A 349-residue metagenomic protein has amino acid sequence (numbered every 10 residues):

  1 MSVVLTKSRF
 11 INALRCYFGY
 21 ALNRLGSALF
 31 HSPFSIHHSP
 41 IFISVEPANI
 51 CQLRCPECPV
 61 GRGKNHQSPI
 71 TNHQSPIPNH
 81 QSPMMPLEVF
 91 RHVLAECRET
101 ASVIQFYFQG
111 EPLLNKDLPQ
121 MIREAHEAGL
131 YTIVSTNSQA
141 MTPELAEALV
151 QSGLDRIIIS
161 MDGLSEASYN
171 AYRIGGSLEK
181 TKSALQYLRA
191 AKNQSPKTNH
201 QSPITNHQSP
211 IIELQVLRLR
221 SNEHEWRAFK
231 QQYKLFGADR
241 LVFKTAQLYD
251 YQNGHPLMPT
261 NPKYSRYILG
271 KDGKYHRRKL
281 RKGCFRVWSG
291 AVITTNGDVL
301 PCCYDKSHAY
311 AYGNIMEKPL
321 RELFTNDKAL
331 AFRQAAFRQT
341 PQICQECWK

Functional and structural regions predicted by a protein language model:
M1, A21, L29-I41, H66-S82 (+1 more regions): Short, basic, low-complexity termini and linkers enriched in Ser/Thr/Gly/Pro that act as targeting/leader peptides
M1-P69, Y264-D272, H276-R278, G290 (+3 more regions): N-terminal pre-core extensions flanking Radical SAM catalytic domains
I50, G63-K64, P112, Q139-A140 (+7 more regions): Short, solvent-exposed loop/turn segments at secondary-structure junctions
R62-P69, S82, K306-G313: Iron-sulfur (Fe-S) cluster-binding segments and ferredoxin-like electron-carrier domains, especially [2Fe-2S]
S82-Y233, D239-K244: Radical SAM/AdoMet-radical enzyme domain recognition
F108, R286-W288, P319: A conserved catalytic-core signature of glycosyltransferases
A191-N193, P210-S307, T340-K349: A C-terminal junction/extension of Radical SAM enzymes
